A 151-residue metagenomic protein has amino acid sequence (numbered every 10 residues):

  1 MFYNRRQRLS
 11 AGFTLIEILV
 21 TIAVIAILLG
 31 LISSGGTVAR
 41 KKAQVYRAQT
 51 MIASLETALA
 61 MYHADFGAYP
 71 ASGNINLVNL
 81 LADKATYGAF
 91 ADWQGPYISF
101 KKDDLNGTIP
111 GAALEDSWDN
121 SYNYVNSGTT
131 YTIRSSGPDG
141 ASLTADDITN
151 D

Functional and structural regions predicted by a protein language model:
M1-R8: N-terminal secretory signal peptides that target proteins for export/translocation
L9-A39, Q44: N-terminal single-pass transmembrane signal-anchor helix
G36, K42, M51-Y69: N-terminal alpha-helical signal peptides/signal-anchor transmembrane segments
A60, A64-G128: Extracellular/periplasmic head regions of type IV pilus-like filament subunits
D139: Acidic carboxylate motifs that coordinate Ca2+ or other divalent cations, activating on Asp/Glu
L143-D151: Short, low-complexity, Pro/Ser/Thr/Gly-rich segments in the mature regions of secreted, periplasmic
